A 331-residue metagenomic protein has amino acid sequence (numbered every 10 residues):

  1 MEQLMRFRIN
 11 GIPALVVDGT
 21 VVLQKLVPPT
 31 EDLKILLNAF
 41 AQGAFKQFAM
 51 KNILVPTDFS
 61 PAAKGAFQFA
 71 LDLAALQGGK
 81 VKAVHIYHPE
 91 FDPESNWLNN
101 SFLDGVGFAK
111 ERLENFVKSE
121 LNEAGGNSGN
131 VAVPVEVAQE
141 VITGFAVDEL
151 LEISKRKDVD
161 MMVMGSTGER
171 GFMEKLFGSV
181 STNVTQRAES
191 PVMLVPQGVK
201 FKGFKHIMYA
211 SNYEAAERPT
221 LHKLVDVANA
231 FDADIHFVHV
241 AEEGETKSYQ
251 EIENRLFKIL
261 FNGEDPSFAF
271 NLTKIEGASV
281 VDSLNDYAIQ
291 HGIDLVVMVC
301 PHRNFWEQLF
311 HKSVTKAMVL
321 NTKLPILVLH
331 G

Functional and structural regions predicted by a protein language model:
M1: Thiol-based oxidoreductase modules, predominantly thioredoxin-like and allied folds used for disulfide exchange
F7-V16: Structural micro-motif
G19-A44: Non-catalytic, surface beta->alpha helical segment in thiol-disulfide oxidoreductase systems
L26, F172-L176, W306-F310: Glycine/threonine-rich flexible loop motifs
A44-G65, N127-P134, M161, N183-H222 (+1 more regions): Intrinsically disordered or low-complexity boundary/linker segments at protein termini and domain junctions
K46-F48, L121-M162, E264-V296, P301-S313 (+2 more regions): Structural beta-alpha unit
F48-L103, H206-L272, Q290-I293, N321: Small/aliphatic-rich secondary-structure junction motif
E152-Q197: Hydrophobic alpha-helical segments and helix pairs
